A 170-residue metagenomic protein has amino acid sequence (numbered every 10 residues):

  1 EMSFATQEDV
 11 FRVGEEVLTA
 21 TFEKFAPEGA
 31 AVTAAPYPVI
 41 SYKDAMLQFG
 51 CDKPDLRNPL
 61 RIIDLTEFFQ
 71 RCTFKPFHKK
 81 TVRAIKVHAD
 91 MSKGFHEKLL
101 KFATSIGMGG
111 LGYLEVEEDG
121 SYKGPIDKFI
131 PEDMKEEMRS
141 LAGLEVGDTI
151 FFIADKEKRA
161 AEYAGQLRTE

Functional and structural regions predicted by a protein language model:
E1-E170: Class II aminoacyl-tRNA synthetase catalytic cores and aaRS-like
